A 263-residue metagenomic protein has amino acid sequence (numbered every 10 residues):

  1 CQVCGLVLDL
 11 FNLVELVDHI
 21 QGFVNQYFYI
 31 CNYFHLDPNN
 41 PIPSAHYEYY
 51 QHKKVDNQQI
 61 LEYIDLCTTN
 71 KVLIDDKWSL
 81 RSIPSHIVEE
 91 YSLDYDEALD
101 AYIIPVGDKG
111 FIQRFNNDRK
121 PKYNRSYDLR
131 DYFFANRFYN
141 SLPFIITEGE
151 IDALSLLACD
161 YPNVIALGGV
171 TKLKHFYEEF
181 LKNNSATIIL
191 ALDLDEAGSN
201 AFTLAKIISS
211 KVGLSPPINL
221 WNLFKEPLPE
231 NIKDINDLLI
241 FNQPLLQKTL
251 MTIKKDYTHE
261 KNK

Functional and structural regions predicted by a protein language model:
C1, V14, W78, I104 (+4 more regions): Terminal peptide-recognition signature
C1-D18, A98, R119, I218-N219: N-terminal single-stranded DNA-binding subdomain of primase/primase-helicase replication proteins
V24-K109, N136-N140, K182, K248-K263: TOPRIM metal-binding catalytic domain and adjacent DNA-binding surface shared by DnaG-type primases
Y95-T187, A201: Phosphate-handling DNA/RNA-contact segment within nucleic-acid enzymes
L167-L173, D193-E196, W221-L223: Short, acidic/turn-prone active-site loops that include or flank metal/cofactor- and phosphate-binding residues
E179-N184, P229-Q247: Short, surface-exposed amphipathic charged segments that create phosphate/polyanion-binding patches used for binding
N200-K211: Short, aromatic/basic amphipathic alpha-helical patches
L214-E230: A generic structural motif
